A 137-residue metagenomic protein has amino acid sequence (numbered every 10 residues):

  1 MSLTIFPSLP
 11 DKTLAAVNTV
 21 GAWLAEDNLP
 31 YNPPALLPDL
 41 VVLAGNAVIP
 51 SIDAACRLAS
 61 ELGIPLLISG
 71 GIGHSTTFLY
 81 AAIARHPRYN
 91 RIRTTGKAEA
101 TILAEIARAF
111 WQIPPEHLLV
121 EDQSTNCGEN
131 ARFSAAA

Functional and structural regions predicted by a protein language model:
S2-A137: A structural signal for short, hydrophobic/glycine-enriched beta-strand patches
